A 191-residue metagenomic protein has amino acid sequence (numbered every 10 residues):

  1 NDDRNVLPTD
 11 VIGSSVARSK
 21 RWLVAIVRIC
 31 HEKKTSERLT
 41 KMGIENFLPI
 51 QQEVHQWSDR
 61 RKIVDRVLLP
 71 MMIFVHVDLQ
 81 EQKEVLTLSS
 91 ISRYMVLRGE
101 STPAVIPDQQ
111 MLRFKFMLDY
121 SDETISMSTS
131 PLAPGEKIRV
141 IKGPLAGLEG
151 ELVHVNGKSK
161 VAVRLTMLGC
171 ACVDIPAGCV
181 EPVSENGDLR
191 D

Functional and structural regions predicted by a protein language model:
N1-K137, L152, N156-G157, A162-D191: Acidic-enriched and Gly/Ser
G143-A146, M167: Short, charged beta-turn/beta-strand-edge "cap" motif at the junction between a beta-strand and an adjacent loop
A146-L152: Short, Lys/Arg- and Gly-enriched loop/turn segments at beta-strand edges
